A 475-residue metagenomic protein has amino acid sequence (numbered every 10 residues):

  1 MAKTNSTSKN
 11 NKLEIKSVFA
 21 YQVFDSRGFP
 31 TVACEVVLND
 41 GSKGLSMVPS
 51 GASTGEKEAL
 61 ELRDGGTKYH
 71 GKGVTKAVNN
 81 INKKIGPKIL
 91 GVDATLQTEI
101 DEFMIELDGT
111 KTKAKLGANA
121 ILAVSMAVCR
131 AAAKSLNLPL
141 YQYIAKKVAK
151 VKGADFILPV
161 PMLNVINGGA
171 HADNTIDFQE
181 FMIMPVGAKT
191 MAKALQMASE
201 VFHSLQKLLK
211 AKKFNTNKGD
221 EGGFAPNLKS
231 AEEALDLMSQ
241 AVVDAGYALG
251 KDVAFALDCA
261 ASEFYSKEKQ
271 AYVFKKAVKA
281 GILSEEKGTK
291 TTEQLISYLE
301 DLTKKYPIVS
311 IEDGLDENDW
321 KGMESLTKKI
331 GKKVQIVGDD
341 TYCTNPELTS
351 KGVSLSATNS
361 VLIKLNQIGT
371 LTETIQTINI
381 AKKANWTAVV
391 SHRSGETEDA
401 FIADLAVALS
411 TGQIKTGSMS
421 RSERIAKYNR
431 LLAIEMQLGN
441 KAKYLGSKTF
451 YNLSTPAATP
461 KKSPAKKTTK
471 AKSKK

Functional and structural regions predicted by a protein language model:
A2-T31: Short, Gly/Pro- and small/polar-rich lid/capping loops
K3-N5, A457-K475: Intrinsically disordered, polybasic Lys/Arg-rich low-complexity tracts
D25-S26, G109-A127, P161-D173, K218: Glycine/serine-rich anion-binding loops at beta->alpha junctions that coordinate negatively charged ligand groups
V32-D40, S46-S50, L163-P185, F255-Y272 (+2 more regions): Short beta-strand elements
P49-L138, Q142, K147, L195 (+1 more regions): Metal- or metallocofactor-binding catalytic centers and their adjacent structured scaffolds across diverse enzyme
K57, Q142, A149-V151, F156-G219: Mobile "lid/hinge" segments at catalytic clefts and subdomain interfaces of large enzymes
E232-P456: Catalytic core of soluble alpha/beta enzymes
